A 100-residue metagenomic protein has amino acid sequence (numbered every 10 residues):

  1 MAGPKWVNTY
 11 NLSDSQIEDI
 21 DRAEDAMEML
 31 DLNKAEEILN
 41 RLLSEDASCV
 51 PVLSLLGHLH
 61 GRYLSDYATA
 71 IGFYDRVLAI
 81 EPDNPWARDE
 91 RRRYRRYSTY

Functional and structural regions predicted by a protein language model:
A2, E28-E37, L64-F73, S98-Y100: Structural signature of tandem alpha-helical TPR/SEL1-like repeats, specifically the intra-repeat loop/turn
A2-E18: TPR-adjacent "capping" and linker segments in tetratricopeptide-repeat scaffold/adaptor proteins
Y10, R41-S44, R76-A79, R96: Conserved structural position within tetratricopeptide repeats
D14-E45: Alpha-helical segment of the N-proximal tetratricopeptide repeat
